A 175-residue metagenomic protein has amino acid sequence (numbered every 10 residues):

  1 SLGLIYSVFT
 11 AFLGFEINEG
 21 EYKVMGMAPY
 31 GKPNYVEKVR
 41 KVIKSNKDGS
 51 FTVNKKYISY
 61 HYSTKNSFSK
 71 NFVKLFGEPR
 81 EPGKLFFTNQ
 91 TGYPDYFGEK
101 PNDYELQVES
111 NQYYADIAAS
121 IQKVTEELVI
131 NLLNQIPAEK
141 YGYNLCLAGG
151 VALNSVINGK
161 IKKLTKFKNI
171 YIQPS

Functional and structural regions predicted by a protein language model:
S1-S175: Short acidic/glycine-rich loops and adjacent helix/strand connectors that line catalytic pockets where negatively
